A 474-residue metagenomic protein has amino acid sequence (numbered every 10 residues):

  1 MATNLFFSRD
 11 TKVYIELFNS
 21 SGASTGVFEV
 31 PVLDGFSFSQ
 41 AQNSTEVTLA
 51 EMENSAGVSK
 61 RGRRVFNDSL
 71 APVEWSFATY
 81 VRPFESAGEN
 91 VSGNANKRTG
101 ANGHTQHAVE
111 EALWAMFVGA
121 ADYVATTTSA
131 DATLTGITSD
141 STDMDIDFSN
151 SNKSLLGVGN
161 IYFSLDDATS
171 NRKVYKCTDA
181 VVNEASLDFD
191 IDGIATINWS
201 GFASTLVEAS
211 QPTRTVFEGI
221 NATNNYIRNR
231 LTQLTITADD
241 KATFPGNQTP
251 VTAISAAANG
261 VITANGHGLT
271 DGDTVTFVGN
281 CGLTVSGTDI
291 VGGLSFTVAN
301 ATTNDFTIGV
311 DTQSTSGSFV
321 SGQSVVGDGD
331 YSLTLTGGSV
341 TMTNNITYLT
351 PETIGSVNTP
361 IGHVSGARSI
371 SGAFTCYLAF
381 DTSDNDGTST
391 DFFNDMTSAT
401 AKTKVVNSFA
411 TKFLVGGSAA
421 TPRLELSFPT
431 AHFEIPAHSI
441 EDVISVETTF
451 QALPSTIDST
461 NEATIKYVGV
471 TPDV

Functional and structural regions predicted by a protein language model:
M1-T252, A264, T270-T276, T288 (+2 more regions): Signature of extracytoplasmic/envelope-associated structural regions
S255-A257, N300-T303: Generic beta-strand structural signal
A257-N265: Short alpha-helix capping/helix-loop boundary micro-motifs
A258, G292, I444: Exposed loop/turn and edge beta-strand positions of beta-sandwich/beta-sheet ligand-binding modules
H267-A301: Ser/Thr/Gly-rich low-complexity blocks that favor extended beta-strand/coil architectures
A299-N300, I308-V310: Beta-strand-rich, repetitive solenoid scaffolds
V310-G327: Intrinsically disordered, low-complexity, charged/polar segments
